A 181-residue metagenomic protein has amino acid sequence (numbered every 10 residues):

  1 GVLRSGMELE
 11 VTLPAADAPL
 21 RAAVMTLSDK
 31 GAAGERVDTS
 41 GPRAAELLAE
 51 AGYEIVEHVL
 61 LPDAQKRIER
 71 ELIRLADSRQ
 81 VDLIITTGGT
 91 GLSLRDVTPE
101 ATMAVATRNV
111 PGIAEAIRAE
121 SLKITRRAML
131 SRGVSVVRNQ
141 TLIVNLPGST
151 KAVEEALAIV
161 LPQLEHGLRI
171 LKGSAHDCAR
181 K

Functional and structural regions predicted by a protein language model:
G1-T12: N-terminal accessory interaction module
E10-D63: Glycine-rich phosphate/diphosphate-binding loop of Rossmann-like nucleotide-binding domains
M25-T26, T86-T87, N145-P147: Short beta-strand segments
A33, L94-R95, E154: Glycine/Thr-rich phosphate-binding loops of Rossmann-like dinucleotide-binding domains
R36-V37, P62-E69, R126-A128: A general structural motif
E46-E50, E54-T86, G91-V105: N-terminal small/polar loop signature for handling phosphorylated ligands or for N-terminal nucleophile
T98-K181: Proline/glycine-rich low-complexity loops and linkers
